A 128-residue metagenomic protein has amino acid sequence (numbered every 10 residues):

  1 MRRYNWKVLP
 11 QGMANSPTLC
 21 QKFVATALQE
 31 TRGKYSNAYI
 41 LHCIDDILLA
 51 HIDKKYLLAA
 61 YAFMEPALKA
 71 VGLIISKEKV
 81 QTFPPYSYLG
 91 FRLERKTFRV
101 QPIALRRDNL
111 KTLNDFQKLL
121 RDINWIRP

Functional and structural regions predicted by a protein language model:
M1-N37, K111-P128: Conserved pre-motif C helix in the palm subdomain of viral-like polymerases
Y4-W6, Y39-I44, L68-A70, P84 (+1 more regions): Eukaryote-biased feature marking scaffold/signaling PDZ-domain proteins and nuclear chromatin regulators
K7-L9, I52, I103: Short strand-loop junctions, especially beta-strand C-caps/beta-turns that link beta-sheets to coils or alpha-helices
S16, L49-A50, E94, W125: General alpha-helical segment detector with a strong preference for membrane-spanning helices and helix-boundary regions
P17-L68, K77: Active-site palm subdomain of RNA-directed nucleic acid polymerases
L41-L48, G72, F116, L120-I123: Residues that mediate protein self-association or partner binding, especially in amphipathic alpha-helical
H51-F63, I74-T97: Conserved beta-strand/loop block within the catalytic cores of divalent metal-dependent phospho-transfer/hydrolysis
T82-P128: C-terminal reverse transcriptase regions that engage the nucleic-acid substrate
